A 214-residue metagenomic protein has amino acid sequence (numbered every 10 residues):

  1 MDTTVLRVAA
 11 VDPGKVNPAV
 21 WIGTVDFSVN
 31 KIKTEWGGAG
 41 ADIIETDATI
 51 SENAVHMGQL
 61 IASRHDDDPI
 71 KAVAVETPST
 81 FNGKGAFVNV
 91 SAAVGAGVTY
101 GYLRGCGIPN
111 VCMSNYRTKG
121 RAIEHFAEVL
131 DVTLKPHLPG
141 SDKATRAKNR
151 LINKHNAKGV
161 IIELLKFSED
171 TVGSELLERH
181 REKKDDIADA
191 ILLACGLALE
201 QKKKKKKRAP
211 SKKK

Functional and structural regions predicted by a protein language model:
M1-K214: Phosphate- and other anionic-substrate recognition elements at nucleic-acid/protein interfaces
